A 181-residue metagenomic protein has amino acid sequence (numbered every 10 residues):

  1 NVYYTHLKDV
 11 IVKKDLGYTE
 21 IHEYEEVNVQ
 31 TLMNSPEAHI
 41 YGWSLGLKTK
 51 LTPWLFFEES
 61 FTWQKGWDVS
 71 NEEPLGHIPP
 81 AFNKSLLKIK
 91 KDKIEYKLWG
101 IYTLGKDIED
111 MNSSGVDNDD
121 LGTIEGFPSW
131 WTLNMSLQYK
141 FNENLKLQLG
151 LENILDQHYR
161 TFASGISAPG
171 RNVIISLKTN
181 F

Functional and structural regions predicted by a protein language model:
N1, K14, P74, A163-S164: Composition- and surface-driven signal marking solvent-exposed, interaction-prone regions in large proteins
N1, V12, W99, Y159-R160: A short local structural element in Rossmann-fold oxidoreductases
Y3-L7, Y24-D110, E143, L155: Gram-negative outer-membrane beta-barrel transporters
H6-D9, K14: Gram-negative and organellar
L7-K8, F57, Y102-D117, F127-W130 (+1 more regions): C-terminal beta-signal and adjacent terminal beta-strands/loops of Gram-negative outer-membrane beta-barrel proteins
K14-T31, E109-T123: Solvent-exposed loop segments that connect transmembrane elements
S35-P36, E125-P128: Short Gly/Pro-enriched turn/cap motifs at secondary-structure boundaries
